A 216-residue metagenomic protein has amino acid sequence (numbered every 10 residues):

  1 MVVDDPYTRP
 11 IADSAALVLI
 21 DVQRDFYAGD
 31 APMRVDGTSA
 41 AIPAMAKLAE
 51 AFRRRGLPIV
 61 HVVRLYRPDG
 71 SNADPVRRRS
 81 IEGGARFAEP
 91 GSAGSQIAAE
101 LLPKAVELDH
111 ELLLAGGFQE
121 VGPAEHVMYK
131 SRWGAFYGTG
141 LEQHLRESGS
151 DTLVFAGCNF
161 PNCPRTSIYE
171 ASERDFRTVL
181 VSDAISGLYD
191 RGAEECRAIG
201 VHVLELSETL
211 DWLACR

Functional and structural regions predicted by a protein language model:
V2-A16, A46-R54: Short amphipathic alpha-helices and their capping/turn segments at secondary-structure boundaries
I11-A12, L145-D151: Glycine-rich phosphate-binding loop signature in dinucleotide/nucleotide-binding domains
A31-T38: Short glycine-enriched, charge-decorated loop/helix-capping segments at active-site entrances that position
P43-S148: Active-site alpha/beta core segments
T152-P161, D175-D190: A short glycine-rich beta-strand->turn/loop micro-motif centered on a GG-aromatic cluster
P164-R174: Short Gly/Thr/Asp-enriched flexible loops that form oxyanion-binding sites at enzyme active sites
G187-H202: Active-site-proximal loop->helix
H202-R216: A charged, well-structured terminal subsegment
